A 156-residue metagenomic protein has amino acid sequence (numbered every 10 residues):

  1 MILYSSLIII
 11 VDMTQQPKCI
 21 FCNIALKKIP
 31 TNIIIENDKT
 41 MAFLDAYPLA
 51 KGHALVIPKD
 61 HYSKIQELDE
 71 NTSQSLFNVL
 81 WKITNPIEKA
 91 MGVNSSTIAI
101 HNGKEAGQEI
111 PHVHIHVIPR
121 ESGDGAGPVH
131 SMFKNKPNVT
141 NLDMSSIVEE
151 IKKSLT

Functional and structural regions predicted by a protein language model:
L3-T156: HIT superfamily nucleotide-processing domains
